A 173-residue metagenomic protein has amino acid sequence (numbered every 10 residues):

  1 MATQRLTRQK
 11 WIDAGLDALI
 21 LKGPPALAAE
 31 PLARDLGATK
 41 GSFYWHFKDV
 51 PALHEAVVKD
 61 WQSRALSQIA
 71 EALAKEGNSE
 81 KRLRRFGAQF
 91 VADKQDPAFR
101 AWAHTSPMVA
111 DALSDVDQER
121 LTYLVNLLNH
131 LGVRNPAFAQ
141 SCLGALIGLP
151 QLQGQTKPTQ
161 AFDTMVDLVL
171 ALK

Functional and structural regions predicted by a protein language model:
M1-L6: N-terminal intrinsically disordered/low-complexity leader segments
R8-K10, A14, A18-A52, A56: Helix-turn-helix
I12, R84, L121-V125, N129 (+2 more regions): An amphipathic alpha-helix signature
A56, S67-A98: Hydrophobic alpha-helical connector segments
V57, W61, A65, S79 (+1 more regions): Hydrophobic/aromatic residues within well-ordered alpha-helical segments
L66, A92-A101, P107-Q140: Amphipathic alpha-helical packing segments from all-alpha helical-bundle domains
F86-F90, F99-A103, C142-L149: Short alpha-helical scaffolding segments that buttress acidic/His motifs in well-ordered protein cores
A110-S114, N129-K173: Hydrophobic/aromatic-rich alpha-helical bundle segments in the mid-to-C-terminal region
